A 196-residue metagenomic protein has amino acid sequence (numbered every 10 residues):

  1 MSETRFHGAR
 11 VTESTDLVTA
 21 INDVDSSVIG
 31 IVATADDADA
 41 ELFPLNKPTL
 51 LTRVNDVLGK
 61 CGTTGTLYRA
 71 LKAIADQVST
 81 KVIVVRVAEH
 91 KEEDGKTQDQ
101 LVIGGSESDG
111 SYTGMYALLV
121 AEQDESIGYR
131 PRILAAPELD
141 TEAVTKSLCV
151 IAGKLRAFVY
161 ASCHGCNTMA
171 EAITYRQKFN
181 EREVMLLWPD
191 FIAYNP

Functional and structural regions predicted by a protein language model:
S2-T19, D23, V28-L45, T49-N55 (+3 more regions): A glycine- and small-residue-enriched flexible loop/hinge signal that marks low-structured segments
C61: Short active-site loop/helix that positions an aromatic residue
G65-Y116: A broadly used, surface-exposed interaction patch
